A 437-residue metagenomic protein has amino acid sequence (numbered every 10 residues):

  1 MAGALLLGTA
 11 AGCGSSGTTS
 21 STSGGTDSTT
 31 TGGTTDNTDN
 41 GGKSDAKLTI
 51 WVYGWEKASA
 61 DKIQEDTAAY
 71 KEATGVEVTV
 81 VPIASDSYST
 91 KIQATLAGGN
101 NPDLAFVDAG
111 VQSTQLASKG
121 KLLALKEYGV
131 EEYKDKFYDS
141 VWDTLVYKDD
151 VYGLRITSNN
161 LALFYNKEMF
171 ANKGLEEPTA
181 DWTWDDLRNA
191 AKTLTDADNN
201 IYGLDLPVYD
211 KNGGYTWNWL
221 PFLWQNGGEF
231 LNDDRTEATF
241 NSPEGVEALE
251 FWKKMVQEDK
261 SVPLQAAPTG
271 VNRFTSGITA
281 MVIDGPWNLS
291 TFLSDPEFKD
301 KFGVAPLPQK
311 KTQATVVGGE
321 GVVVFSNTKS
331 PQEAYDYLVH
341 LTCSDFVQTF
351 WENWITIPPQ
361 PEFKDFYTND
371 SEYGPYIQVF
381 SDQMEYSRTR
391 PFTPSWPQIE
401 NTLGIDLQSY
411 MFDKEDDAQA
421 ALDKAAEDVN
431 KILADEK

Functional and structural regions predicted by a protein language model:
M1-T49, E72, E372-G374, D423 (+1 more regions): Short, low-complexity disordered leader/linker segments with a strong preference for bacterial N-terminal type II
S28, T35-D39, K47, E77-V78 (+4 more regions): Conserved C-terminal helix/tail region of periplasmic/extracytoplasmic solute-binding proteins
G42, K47-Q64, N159, T389 (+1 more regions): Extracytoplasmic "Venus flytrap"
E65, A69-S140, T144-V146, A171-G174 (+3 more regions): Extracytoplasmic "Venus flytrap"/periplasmic binding protein-like
D108-A162, D186-R188, G203, Y215-N218 (+3 more regions): Hinge/lid segment of periplasmic solute-binding proteins
T114-K121, V141-P178, P207-D234, V316-V324 (+2 more regions): Periplasmic solute-binding protein
T114-Q115, N288-K299, K310-I405, D435-E436: C-terminal lobe and pocket-closing loops of periplasmic/extracytoplasmic Venus-flytrap solute-binding proteins
A190-T193, D234-P263, L307: Glycine-centered hinge/linker elements that transmit conformational signals in sensory and ligand-binding systems
